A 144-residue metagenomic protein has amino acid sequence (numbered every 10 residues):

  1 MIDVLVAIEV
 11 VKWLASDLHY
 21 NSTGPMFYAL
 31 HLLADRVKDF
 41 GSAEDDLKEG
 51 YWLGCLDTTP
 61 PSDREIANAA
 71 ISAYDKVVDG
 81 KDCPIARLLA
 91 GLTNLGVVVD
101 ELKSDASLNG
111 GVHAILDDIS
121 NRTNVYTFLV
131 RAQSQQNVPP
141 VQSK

Functional and structural regions predicted by a protein language model:
V4-A15, A34-K48, L88, L92-G96 (+1 more regions): Alpha-helical transition-metal enzyme core signature, strongest for iron centers
A7, V11, V78, P139-Q142: N-terminal non-cleavable signal-anchor helices
V10-R36, E101-G110: Helix-loop segments that flank and shape redox-cofactor active sites
M26-R64: Conserved alpha-helical segments that form or flank metal/cofactor-binding pockets of metalloenzymes
E49-D57, L129-K144: Long amphipathic alpha-helical segments
P61-N68, Q142: Short, surface-exposed polybasic-and-hydrophobic patches located at secondary-structure transitions
E65-R122, Y126-T127: Acidic/histidine-rich alpha-helical segments that form the ligand environment of transition-metal centers
